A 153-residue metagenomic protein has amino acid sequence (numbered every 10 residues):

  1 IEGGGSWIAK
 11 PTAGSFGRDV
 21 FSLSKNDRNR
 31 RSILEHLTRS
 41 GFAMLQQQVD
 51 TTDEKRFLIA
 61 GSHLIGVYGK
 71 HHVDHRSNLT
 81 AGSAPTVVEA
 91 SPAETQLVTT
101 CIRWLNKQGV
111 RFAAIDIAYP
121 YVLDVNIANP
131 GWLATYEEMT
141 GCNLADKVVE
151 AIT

Functional and structural regions predicted by a protein language model:
I1-E2, V125: Short, hydrophobic/aliphatic alpha-helical segments
E2, N29, N143-K147: Poly-acidic low-complexity segments
G3-G5, T12-L97, C101-L105: Phosphate-binding site of ATP-dependent enzymes
G5-S6, V110: Generic structural signal for secondary-structure transition and capping sites
E89-T153: ATP-dependent carboxylate activation and anion-phosphoryl transfer catalytic cores that bind Mg-ATP to form
